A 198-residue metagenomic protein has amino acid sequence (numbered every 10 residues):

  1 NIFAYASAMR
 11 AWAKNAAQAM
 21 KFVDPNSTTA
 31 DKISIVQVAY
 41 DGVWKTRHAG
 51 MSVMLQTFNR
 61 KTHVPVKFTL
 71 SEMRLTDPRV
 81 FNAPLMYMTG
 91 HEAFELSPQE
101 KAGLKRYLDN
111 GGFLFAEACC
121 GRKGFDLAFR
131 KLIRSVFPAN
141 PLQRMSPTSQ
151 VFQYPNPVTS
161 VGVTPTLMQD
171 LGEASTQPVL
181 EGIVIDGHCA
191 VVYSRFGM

Functional and structural regions predicted by a protein language model:
N1-I2, V80, L85-D126: Short alpha-beta junction capping motif
N1-S7, K32-S34, F125-M198: An acidic, glycine-rich "communication" segment
F3-L85, T89-E92, M198: Aromatic-Pro/Gly-enriched surface loop or interdomain linker that acts as a lid/target-recognition segment
S7-A8, N59-H63, D109-G112, R134-P138: Sec-exported extracytoplasmic/periplasmic mature domains
D31, F81-N82, N110, D186-H188: Residue-level preference for short coil/turn positions at secondary-structure junctions
V36-Q37, P84-M88, F113-E117, L142-R144 (+1 more regions): Structural recognition of the beta-strand scaffold that forms the well-ordered cores of secreted hydrolase catalytic
A49-V53, T57, Q99, G103 (+2 more regions): Extracytoplasmic/secreted proteins, especially bacterial periplasmic and envelope-associated proteins
E72-L75, K101-A102, Q177-P178: A generic local structural motif
